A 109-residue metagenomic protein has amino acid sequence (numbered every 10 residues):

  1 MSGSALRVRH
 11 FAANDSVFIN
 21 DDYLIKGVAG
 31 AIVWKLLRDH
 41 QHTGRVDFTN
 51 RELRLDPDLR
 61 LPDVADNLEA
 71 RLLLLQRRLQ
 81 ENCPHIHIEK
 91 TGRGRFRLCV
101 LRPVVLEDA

Functional and structural regions predicted by a protein language model:
M1-G30, W34, I88-E89, R93-R95 (+1 more regions): Short boundary/linker motifs that mark transitions into or out of structured domains
R9, A29, V46-N50, D56 (+3 more regions): ATP/nucleotide-binding catalytic cores
F18, P57-L61: A short, mixed-charge helix-start or loop-turn motif at secondary-structure junctions
N20-L55, L75: Short amphipathic alpha-helical recognition elements used for nucleic-acid or partner binding across transcription
L24, D39-H40, L61-A109: DNA-binding patch around the recognition helix
